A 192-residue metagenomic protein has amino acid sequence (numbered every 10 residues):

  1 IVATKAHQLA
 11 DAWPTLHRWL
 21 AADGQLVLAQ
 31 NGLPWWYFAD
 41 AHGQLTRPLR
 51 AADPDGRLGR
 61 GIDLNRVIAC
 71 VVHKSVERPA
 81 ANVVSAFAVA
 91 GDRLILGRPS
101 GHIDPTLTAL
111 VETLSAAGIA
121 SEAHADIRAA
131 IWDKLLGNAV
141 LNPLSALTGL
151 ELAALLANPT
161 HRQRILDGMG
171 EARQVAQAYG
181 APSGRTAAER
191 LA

Functional and structural regions predicted by a protein language model:
V2-A80: Rossmann-like NAD(P)(H) cofactor-binding subdomain of soluble oxidoreductases
W19, R60-K134, A139-P143, T148-R185: Internal alpha-helical scaffold of NAD(P)-dependent oxidoreductase catalytic cores
W132, L191-A192: Amphipathic alpha-helical surface "interface" segments used for docking/oligomerization or membrane association within
R185-L191: Short catalytic/ligand-gating loop segments at beta-alpha or beta-beta junctions within enzyme catalytic domains
